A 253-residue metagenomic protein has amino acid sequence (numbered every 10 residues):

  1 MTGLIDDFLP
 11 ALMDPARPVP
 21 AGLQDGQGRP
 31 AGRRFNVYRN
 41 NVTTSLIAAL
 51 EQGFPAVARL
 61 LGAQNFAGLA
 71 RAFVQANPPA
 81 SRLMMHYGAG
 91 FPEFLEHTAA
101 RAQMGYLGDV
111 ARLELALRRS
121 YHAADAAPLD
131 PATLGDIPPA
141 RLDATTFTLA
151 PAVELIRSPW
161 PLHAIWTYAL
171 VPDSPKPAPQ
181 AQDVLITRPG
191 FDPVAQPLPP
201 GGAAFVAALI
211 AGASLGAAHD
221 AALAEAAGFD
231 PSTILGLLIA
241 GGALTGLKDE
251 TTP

Functional and structural regions predicted by a protein language model:
M1-A126: N-terminal, charged low-complexity regulatory/assembly segments
G3, G26, L61, I137 (+2 more regions): Short coil/turn linker and secondary-structure boundary residues
A16, G53-F54, G135, A140-L142 (+3 more regions): Preference for short coil/turn "hinge" residues that link or interrupt alpha-helices
V19, P30, G68, L162-I165 (+3 more regions): A broad, structure-centric signal for solvent-exposed, well-ordered loop/edge residues that line or flank functional
R33-F35, D183-V184, G212-L215: A short alpha-helix capping/helix-coil boundary motif
Q75-P200, A204: Hydrophobic packing positions characteristic of elongated beta-solenoid/beta-helix-type spike/fiber shafts
F191-P253: C-terminal structured interaction module
